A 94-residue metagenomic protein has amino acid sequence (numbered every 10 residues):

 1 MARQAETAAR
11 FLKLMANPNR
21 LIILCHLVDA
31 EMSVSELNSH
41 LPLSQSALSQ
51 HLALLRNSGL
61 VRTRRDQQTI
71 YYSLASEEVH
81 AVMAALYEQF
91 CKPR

Functional and structural regions predicted by a protein language model:
M1-T7, E78-R94: Amphipathic alpha-helical dimerization/coiled-coil segments that flank or bridge DNA-binding/regulatory modules
E6-S46, D66-E78: N-terminal helix-turn-helix DNA-binding core of bacterial DNA-binding proteins
S39, Q50, R56-N57: Alpha-helical residues within the helix-turn-helix
L48-H51, F90-C91: Short alpha-helical linear motifs
